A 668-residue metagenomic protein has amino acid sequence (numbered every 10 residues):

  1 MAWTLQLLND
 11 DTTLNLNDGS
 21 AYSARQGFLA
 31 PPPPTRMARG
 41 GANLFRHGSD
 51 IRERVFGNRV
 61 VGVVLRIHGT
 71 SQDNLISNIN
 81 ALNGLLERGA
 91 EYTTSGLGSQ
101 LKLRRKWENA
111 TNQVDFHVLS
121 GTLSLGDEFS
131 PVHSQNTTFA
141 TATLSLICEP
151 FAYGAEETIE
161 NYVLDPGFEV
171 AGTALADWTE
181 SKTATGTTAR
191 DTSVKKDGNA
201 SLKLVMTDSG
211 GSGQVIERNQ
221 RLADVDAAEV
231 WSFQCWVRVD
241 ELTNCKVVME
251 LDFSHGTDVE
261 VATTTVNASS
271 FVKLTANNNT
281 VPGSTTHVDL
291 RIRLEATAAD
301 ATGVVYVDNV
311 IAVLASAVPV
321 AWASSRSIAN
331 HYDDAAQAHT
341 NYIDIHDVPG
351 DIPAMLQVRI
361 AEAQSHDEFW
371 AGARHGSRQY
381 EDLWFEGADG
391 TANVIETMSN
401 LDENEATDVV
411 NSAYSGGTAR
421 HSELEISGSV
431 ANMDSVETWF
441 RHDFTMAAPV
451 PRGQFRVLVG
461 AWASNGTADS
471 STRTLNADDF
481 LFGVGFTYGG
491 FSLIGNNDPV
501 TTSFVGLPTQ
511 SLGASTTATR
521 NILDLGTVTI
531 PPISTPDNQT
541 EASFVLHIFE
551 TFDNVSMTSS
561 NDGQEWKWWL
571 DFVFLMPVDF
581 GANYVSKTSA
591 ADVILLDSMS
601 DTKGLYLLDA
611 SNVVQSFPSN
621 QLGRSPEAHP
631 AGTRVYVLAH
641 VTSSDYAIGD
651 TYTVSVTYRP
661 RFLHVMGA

Functional and structural regions predicted by a protein language model:
M1-N161, A228, S327-T397, S429-N432 (+5 more regions): Extracellular/virion structural assembly segments
V64, S145-I147, G167, K203 (+10 more regions): Residues within well-ordered beta-strands of beta-sheet-rich folds
F139, N279-L294, T527-M557, A628-T642: Noncatalytic modules at the cell exterior or secretory-pathway interfaces, chiefly beta-strand-rich lectin/adhesion
I147, F151-G172, K273, V281-P282 (+4 more regions): Extracellular polysaccharide-targeting segments
L164-G172, L202, D208-V248, V272-V281 (+2 more regions): Extra-cytoplasmic beta-strand recognition segments
V170-L202, A392-H421: Extracellular glycan-recognition surfaces and repeat-rich motifs
G172-A176, K182-A189, G211, D300 (+1 more regions): Surface-exposed ligand/attachment interfaces on beta-rich extracellular proteins
H255-H287, L493-E541: Extracellular carbohydrate recognition and processing domains and analogous Trp-centered ligand-binding platforms
